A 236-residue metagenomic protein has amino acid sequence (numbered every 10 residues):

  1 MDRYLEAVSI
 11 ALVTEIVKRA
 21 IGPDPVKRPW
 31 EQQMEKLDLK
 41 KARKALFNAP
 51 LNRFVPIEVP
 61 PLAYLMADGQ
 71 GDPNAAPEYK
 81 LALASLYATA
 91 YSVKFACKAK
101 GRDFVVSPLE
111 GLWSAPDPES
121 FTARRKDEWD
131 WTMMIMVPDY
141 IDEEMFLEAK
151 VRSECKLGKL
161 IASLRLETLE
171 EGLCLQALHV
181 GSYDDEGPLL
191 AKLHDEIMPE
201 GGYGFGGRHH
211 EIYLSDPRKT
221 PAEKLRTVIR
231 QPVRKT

Functional and structural regions predicted by a protein language model:
M1-D2, M34: Accessible peptide chain termini
D2-Y4, D24: Intrinsic-disorder-associated, low-complexity terminal segments enriched in Asp/Asn/His/Tyr and depleted of Lys/Arg
I10, V17-R19: Short terminal hydrophobic/aromatic SLiMs and anchors at protein ends
R28-T236: A solvent-exposed interaction/effector surface
